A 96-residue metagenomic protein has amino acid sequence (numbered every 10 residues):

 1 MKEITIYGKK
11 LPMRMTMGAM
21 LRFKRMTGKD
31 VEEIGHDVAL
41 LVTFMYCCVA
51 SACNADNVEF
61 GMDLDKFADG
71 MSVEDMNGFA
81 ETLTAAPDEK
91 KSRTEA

Functional and structural regions predicted by a protein language model:
M1-K10, G18-T43, S51-A96: Charged interaction scaffolds used for protein-protein
